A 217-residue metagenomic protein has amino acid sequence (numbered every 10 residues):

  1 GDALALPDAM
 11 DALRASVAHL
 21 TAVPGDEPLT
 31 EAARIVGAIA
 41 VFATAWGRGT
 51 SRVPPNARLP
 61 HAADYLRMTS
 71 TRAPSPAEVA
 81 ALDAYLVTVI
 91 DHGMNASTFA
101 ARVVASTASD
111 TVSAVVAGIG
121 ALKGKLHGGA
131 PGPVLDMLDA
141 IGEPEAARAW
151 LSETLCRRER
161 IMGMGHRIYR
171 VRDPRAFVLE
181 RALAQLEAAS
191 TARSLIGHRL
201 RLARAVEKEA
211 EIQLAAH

Functional and structural regions predicted by a protein language model:
G1-H217: Hydrophobic alpha-helical bundle cores within soluble ligand-binding/oligomerization subdomains
